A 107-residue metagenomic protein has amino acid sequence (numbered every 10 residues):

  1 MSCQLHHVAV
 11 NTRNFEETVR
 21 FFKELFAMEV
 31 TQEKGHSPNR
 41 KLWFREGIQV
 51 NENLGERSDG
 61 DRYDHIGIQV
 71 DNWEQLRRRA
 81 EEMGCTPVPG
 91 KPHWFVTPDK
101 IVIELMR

Functional and structural regions predicted by a protein language model:
M1-V19, Y63-I66: N-terminal beta-strand motif that seeds the catalytic metal site of vicinal oxygen chelate
H6, P38-R40, D64, E81 (+1 more regions): Residue-level marker for the onset of beta-strands and adjacent loop->beta junctions in well-ordered domains
N14-E29, R79: Amphipathic alpha-helical segments
E29-R62, V102-R107: Conserved short beta-strand elements that form part of the metal-binding/catalytic scaffold of enzyme active sites
T31, R77-R107: Vicinal oxygen chelate
D59-A80: Mid-chain, well-packed structural core segment of small domains
